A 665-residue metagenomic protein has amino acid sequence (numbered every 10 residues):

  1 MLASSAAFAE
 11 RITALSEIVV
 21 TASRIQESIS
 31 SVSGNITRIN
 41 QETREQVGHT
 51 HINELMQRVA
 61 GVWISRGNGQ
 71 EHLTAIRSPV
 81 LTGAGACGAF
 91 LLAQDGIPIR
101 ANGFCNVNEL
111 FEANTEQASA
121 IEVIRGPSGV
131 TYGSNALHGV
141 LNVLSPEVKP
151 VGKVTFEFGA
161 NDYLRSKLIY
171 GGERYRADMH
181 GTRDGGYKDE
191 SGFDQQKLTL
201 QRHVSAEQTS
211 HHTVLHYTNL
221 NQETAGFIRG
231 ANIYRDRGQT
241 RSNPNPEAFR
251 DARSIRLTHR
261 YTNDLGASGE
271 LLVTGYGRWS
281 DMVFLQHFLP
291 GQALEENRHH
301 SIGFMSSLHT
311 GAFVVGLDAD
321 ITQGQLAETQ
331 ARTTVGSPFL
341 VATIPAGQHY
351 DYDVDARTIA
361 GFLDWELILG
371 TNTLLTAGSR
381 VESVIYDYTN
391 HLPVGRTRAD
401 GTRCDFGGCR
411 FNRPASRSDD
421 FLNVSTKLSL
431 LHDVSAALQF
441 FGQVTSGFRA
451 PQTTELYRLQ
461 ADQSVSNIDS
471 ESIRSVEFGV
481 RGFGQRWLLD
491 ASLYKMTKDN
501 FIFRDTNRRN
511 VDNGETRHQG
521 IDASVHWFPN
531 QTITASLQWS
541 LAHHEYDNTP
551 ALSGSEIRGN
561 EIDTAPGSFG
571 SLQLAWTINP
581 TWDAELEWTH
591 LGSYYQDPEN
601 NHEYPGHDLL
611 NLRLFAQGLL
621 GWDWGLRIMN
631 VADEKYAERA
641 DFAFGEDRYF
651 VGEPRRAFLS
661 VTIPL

Functional and structural regions predicted by a protein language model:
T21, N53-I97: Extracytoplasmic beta-strand/coil segments of soluble accessory domains associated with Gram-negative outer-membrane
A89, S128, V140-Y170, D178-M179 (+2 more regions): Short strand-turn segments of transmembrane beta-barrel domains in outer membranes, especially the first one or two
I97-R125, V143-L144: Short acidic/polar hinge/loop motifs at secondary-structure boundaries that mediate gating or recognition
F158-R183, K188-A225, P246-L271, L369 (+3 more regions): Transmembrane beta-barrel wall of Gram-negative outer-membrane proteins
K167-G171, L271-Q286, D433, Q439-T445 (+3 more regions): Membrane-embedded beta-barrel scaffold of Gram-negative outer-membrane proteins
A312-D320, Y352-M496, F528-N530, S540-H543 (+2 more regions): Structural signature of Gram-negative outer-membrane beta-barrels, strongest in the C-terminal barrel of TonB-dependent
V314, I368-L375, S383, L488-K498 (+3 more regions): Gram-negative outer-membrane beta-barrel transporters
H590-D597, F615-L665: C-terminal beta-signal and adjacent terminal beta-strands/loops of Gram-negative outer-membrane beta-barrel proteins
